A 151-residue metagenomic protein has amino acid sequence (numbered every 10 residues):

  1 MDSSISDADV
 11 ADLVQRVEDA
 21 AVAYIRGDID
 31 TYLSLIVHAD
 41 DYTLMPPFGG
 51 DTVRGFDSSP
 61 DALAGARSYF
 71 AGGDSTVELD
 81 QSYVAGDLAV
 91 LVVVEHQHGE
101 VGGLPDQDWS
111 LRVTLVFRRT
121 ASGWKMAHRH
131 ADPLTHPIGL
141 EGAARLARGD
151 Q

Functional and structural regions predicted by a protein language model:
M1-L35, R145-Q151: Short, low-complexity N-terminal intrinsically disordered segments enriched in polar/charged residues
A20, Y32, I36, L44-P47 (+1 more regions): Short, well-ordered beta-strand segments in beta-rich or mixed alpha/beta enzyme and ligand-binding folds
I29-V84: A solvent-exposed, acidic/Ser-Thr-rich amphipathic alpha-helical stretch
G55, V101-L104, H136-G142: A short, polar/proline- and glycine-enriched secondary-structure boundary/capping micro-motif
S59, V77-S82, E95-Q97, L111-R118 (+1 more regions): Hydrophobic/aromatic beta-strand elements that line small-molecule binding cavities or substrate pockets in beta-rich
Y69-G72, H98-Q107: Short, cysteine-centered beta-strand-loop-beta hairpins and adjacent loop/turn segments enriched in charged/polar
L79, G86-L88, A121: Residue-level signal for tight coil/turn positions that link beta-strands
W109-E141: Short beta-strand edge/turn micro-motifs at domain boundaries
